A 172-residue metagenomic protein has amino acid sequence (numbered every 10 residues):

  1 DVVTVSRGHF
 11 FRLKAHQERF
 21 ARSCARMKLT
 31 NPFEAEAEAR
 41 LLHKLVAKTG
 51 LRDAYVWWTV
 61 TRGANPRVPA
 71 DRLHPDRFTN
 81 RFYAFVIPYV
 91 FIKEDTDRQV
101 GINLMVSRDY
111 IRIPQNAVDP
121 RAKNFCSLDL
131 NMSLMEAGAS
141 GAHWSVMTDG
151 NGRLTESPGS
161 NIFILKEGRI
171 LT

Functional and structural regions predicted by a protein language model:
D1-K44, T61, A70-T172: Helix-start/capping segments and mature chain N-termini
A47-T59: Ordered, amphipathic secondary-structure segments that act as subunit-interaction surfaces in large macromolecular
